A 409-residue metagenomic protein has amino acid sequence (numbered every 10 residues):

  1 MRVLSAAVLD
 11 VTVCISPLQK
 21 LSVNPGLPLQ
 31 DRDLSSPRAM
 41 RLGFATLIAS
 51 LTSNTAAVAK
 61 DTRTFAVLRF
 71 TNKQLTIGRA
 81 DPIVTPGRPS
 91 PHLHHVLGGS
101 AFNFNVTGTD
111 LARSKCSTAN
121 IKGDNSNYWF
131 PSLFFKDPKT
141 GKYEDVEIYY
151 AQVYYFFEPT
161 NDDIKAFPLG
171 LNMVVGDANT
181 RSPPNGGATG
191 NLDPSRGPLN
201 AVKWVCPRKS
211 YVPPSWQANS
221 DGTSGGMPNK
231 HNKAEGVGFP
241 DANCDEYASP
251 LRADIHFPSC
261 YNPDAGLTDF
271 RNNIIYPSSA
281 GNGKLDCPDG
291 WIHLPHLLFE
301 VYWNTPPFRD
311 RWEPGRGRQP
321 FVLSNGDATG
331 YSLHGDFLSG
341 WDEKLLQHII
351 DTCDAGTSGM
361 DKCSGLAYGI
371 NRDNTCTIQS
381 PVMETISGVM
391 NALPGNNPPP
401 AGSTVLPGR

Functional and structural regions predicted by a protein language model:
M1-I15, G26, D33-D61, R409: Fungal secretory targeting signals
V58-P91, H95-I255, N262-R409: Primary mode marks residue(s) on the alpha4-beta5-alpha5 output face of response regulator receiver
